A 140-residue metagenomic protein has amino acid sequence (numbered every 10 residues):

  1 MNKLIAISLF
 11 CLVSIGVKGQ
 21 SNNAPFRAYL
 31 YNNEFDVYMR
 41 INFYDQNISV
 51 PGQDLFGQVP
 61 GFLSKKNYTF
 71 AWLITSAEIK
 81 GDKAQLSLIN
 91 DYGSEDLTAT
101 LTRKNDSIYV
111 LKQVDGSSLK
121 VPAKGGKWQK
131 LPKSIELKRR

Functional and structural regions predicted by a protein language model:
M1-A24: Bacterial Sec-dependent N-terminal signal peptides
Q20-N42, P132-R139: Tryptophan-anchored aromatic micro-motifs
A24-A28, G61, Y109-L111: Conserved glycine-centered beta-strand/turn positions repeated across beta-sheet architectures
N32-E34, F43-N47, G81, Y92 (+1 more regions): Beta-strand elements of well-folded, non-transmembrane domains
V37-S76, V114-G116: N-terminal glycine/threonine-rich, aromatic-flanked beta-hairpin/loop signature
V50, A84-L88, I108-Q113: Short hydrophobic/aromatic-rich beta-strand segments that constitute the beta-sheet cores of beta-sandwich/beta-barrel
Q58-N105: Contiguous, well-ordered beta-strand patches that form the walls/edges of small beta-barrel/beta-sandwich domains
Q113-R140: C-terminal partner/receptor-binding element of secreted or periplasmic proteins
